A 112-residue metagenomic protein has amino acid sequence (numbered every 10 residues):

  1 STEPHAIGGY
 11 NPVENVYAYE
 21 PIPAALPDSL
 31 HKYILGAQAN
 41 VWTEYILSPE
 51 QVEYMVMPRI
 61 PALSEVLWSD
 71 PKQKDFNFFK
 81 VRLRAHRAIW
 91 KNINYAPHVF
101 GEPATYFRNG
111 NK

Functional and structural regions predicted by a protein language model:
S1-K112: Substrate-binding groove of N-acetylhexosamine-processing glycoside hydrolases
